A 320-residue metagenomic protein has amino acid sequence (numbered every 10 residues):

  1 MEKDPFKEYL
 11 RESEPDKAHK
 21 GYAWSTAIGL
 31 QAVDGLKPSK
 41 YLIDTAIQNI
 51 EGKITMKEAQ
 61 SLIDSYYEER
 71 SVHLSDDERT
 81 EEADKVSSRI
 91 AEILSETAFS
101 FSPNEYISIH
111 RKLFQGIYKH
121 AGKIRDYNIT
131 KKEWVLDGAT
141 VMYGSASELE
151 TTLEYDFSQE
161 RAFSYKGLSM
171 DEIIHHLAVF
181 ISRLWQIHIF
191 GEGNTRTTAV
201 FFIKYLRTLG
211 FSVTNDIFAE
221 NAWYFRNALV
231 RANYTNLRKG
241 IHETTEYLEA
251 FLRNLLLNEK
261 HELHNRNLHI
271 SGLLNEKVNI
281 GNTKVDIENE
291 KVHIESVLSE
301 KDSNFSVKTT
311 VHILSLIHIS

Functional and structural regions predicted by a protein language model:
M1-L316, S320: FIC/Doc superfamily catalytic core
